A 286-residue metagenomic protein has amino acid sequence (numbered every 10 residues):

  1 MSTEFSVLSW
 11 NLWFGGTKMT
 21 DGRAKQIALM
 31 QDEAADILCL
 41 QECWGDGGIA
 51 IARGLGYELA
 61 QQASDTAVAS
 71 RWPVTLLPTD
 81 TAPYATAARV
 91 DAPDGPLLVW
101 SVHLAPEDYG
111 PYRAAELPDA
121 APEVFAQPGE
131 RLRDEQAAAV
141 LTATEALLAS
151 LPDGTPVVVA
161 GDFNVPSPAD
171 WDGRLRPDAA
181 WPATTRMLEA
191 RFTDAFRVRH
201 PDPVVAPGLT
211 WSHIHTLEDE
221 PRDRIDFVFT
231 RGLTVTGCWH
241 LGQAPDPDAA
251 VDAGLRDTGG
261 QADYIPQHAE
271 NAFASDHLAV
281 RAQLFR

Functional and structural regions predicted by a protein language model:
M1-L55, G95-L97, A272-L278, Q283-R286: N-terminal, active-site-proximal structural segment of metallo-dependent hydrolase catalytic domains
W10-W13, Q41-C43, Q62-S64, R71-W72 (+4 more regions): Active-site-proximal beta-strand/loop segments in catalytic clefts of secreted hydrolases
F14-T17, W44-I49, Y84, E107-G110 (+4 more regions): Active-site environment of divalent metal-dependent phosphoester hydrolases
M19, I37-E116: Structured beta-strand-rich core segments of catalytic domains in phosphoester-bond hydrolases
D36-I37, A121, P156-V158, F227: Short, Asp-centered acidic motifs that coordinate Mg2+ and/or phosphate in catalytic or ligand-binding sites
D80, D91, A146-T155, V165-R286: Metal-dependent phosphoester-hydrolase catalytic domains
G110-L132: A solvent-exposed, charged loop/short amphipathic helix patch at secondary-structure junctions
G129-A160: His/acidic metal-ligating clusters that form di-metal
